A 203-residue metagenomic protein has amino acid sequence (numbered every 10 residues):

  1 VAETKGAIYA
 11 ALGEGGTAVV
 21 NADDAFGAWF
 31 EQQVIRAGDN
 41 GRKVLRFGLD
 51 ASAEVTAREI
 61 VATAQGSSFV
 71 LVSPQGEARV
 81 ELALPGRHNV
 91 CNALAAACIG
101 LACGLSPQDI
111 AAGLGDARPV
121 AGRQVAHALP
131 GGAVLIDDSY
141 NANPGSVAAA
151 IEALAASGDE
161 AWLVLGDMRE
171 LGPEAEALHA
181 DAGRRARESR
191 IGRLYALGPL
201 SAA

Functional and structural regions predicted by a protein language model:
V1-V134, D159, R184-R193, S201-A203: Acidic, Mg2+-coordinating active-site environments of NTP-dependent enzymes
P119-G122, S139-A203: Active-site beta-alpha connecting loops in nucleotide-dependent enzymes
